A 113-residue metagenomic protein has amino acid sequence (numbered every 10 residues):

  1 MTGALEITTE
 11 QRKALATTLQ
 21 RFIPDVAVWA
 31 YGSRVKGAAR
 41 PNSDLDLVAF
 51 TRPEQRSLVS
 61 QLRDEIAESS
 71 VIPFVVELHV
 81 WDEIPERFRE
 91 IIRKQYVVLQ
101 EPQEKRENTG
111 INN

Functional and structural regions predicted by a protein language model:
M1-A27, V35-P41, F50-N113: Catalytic core of pol beta-like nucleotidyltransferases
D46-V48: Short, well-ordered beta-strand segments
